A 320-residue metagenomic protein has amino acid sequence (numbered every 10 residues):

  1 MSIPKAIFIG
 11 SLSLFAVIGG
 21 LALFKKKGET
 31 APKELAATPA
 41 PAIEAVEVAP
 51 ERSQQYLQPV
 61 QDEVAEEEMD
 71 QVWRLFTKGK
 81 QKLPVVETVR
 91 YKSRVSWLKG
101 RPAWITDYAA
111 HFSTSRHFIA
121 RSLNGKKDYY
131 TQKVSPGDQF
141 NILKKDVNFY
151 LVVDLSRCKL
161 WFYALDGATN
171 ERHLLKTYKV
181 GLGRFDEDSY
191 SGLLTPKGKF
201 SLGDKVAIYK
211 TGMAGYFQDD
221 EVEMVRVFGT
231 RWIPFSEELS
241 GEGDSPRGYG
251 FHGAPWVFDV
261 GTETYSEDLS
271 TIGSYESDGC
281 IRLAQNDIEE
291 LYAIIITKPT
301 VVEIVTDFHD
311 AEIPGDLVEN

Functional and structural regions predicted by a protein language model:
I3, G100-T131, I294: LysM (lysin motif) carbohydrate-binding repeats in extracellular/periplasmic proteins that recognize
A6-I7, A31-L35, M213-N320: Exported/periplasmic cell-wall-interacting domains
I7-A22: Hydrophobic membrane-insertion alpha-helices, especially the h-region of bacterial N-terminal signal peptides
G19-E34: Hydrophobic single-pass membrane-insertion segments
P39-P50, P59, V72-T114: Primarily a LysM-type cell-wall glycan-binding module
V72-T88, F118-V152: Extracellular LysM carbohydrate-binding repeats and other cell-envelope/extracellular binding modules
Y91-A109, V147-F149, S191, D219-E221 (+2 more regions): Second-shell loop/turn segments in exported
D146-G261: Gly/Pro-biased beta-strand-loop elements
